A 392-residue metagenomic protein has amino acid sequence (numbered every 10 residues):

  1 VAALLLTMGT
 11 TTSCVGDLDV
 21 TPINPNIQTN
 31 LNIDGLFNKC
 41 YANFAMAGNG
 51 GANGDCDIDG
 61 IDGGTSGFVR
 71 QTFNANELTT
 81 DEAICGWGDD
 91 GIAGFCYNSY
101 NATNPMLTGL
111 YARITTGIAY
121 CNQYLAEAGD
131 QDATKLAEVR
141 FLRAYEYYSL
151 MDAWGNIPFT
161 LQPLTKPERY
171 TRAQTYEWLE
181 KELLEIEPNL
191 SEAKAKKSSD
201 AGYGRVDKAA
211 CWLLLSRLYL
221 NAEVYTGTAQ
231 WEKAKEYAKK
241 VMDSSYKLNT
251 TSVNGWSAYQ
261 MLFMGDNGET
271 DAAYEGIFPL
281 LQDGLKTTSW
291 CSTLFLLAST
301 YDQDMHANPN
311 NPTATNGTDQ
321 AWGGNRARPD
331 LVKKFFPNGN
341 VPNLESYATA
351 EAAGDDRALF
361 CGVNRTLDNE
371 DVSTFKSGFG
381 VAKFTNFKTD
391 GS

Functional and structural regions predicted by a protein language model:
C14-V69: Membrane-proximal, proline-rich intrinsically disordered regions
D34, N38, A42, A47-G48 (+5 more regions): Conserved, well-structured interaction surfaces
F37, Y41, A45-G50, T79-G109 (+1 more regions): Elongated scaffold/linker segments in the mid-to-C-terminal portions of large proteins
M151-A153, P158, N221-G227: Short coil/turn linking the two alpha-helices of tandem helical-hairpin repeats
